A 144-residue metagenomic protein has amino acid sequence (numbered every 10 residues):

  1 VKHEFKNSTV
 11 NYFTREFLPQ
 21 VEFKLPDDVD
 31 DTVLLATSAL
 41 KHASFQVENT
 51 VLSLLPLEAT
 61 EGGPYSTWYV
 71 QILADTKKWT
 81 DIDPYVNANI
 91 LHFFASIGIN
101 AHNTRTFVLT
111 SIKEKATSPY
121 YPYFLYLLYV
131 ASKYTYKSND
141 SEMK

Functional and structural regions predicted by a protein language model:
V1-K144: Preference for long, amphipathic alpha-helical scaffolds in soluble/luminal domains and all-alpha bundles
